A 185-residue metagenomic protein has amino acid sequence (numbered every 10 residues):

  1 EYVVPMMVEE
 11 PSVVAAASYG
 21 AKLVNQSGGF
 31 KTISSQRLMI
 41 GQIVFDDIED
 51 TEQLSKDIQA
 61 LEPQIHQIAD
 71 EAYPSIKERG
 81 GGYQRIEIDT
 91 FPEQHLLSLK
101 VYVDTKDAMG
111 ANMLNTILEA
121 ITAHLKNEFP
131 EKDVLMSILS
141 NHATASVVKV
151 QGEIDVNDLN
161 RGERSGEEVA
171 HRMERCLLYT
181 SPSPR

Functional and structural regions predicted by a protein language model:
E1-V3, F30-L38: Acidic/polar, glycine-rich intrinsically disordered N-terminal extensions of enzymes
Y2-E10, D50, L54: Short secondary-structure transition/capping motifs
V4-P5, S12-A16, M109-N112, V147: Short helix/loop capping segments that flank catalytic or ligand/cofactor-binding pockets
M6-G29: Extended active-site and interfacial segments that coordinate phosphate-rich ligands in large catalytic machineries
A17-A21, I117, I121, R185: Buried hydrophobic packing segments
G29-I33, R85-I88: Catalytic micro-motifs at enzyme active sites that drive phosphoryl/nucleotidyl and oxygen chemistry
M39-L177: Glycine-rich, mobile lid/loop segments that gate access to catalytic sites or pores
Y179-P184: Conserved small/polar residues in nucleotide/adenosyl-binding loops
